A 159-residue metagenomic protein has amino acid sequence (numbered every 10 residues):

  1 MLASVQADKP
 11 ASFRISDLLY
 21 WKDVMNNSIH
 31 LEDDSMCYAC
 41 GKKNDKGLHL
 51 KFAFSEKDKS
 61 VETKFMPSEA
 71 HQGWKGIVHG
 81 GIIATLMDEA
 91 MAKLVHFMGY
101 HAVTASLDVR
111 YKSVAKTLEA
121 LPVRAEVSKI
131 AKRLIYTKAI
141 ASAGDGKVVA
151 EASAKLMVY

Functional and structural regions predicted by a protein language model:
L2-V5, F13-K64, S68-A70: Non-catalytic linker/capping segments at the edges of enzyme domains
P10: Cationic, low-complexity basic patches in intrinsically disordered or flexible, solvent-exposed regions
L18-H30, A115-T117, V127-Y159: HotDog/MaoC-like acyl-thioester-processing domains
L48, K59, V103-A105, L121 (+2 more regions): Hydrophobic core residues within well-ordered beta-strands of beta-rich domains
S60, I77-H101: Active-site helix/loop of acyl-thioester processing domains in fatty-acid/polyketide metabolism, spanning hotdog-fold
K64-M66, D108-R110, R124-E126, I140 (+1 more regions): Residue-level recognition of well-ordered beta-strand positions that form the cores of beta-sheet-rich folds across
P67-G81: Short histidine-centered catalytic/ligand-binding loop motif
A90-P122: Hydrophobic beta-strand-centered segment that forms part of the acyl-chain substrate-binding groove
